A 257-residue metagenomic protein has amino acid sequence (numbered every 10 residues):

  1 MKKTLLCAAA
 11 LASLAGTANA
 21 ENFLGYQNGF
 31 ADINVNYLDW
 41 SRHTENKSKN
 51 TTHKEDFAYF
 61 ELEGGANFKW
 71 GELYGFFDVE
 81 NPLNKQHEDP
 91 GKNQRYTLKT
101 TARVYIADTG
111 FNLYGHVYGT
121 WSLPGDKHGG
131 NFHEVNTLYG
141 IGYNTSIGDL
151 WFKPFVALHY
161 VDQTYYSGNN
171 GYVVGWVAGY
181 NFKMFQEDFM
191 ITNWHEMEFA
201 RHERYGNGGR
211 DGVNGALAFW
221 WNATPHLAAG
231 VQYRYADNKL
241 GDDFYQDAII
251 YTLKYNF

Functional and structural regions predicted by a protein language model:
M1-Q27: Cleavable N-terminal export/targeting peptides
A31-V35, G64, G75-F77, L113-V117 (+4 more regions): Membrane-embedded beta-strand positions of outer-membrane beta-barrel proteins
Y37, A66-F68, A102-I106, I141-I147 (+4 more regions): Residue-level signature of outer-membrane beta-barrel architecture
Y37-S41, F68, V79-L83, V117-G125 (+5 more regions): Transmembrane beta-strands of outer-membrane beta-barrel pores
N46-K49, H53-D56, N81-G175: Outer-membrane pore/translocation modules
W70-G75, A107-Y114, I147-F152, F182-I191 (+2 more regions): Repeated loop/turn-to-beta-strand initiation elements of outer-membrane beta-barrel proteins
H159-P225, Y255-F257: Outer-membrane beta-barrel transmembrane domain signature
Y245-F257: Outer-membrane beta-barrel "beta-signal"
